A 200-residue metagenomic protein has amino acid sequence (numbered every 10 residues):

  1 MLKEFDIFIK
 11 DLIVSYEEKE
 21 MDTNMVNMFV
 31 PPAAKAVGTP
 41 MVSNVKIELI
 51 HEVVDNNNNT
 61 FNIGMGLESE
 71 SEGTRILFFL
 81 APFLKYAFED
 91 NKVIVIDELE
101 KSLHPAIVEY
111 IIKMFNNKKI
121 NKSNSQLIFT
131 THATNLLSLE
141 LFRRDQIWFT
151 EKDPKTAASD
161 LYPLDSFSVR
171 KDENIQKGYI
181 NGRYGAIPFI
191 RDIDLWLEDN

Functional and structural regions predicted by a protein language model:
M1-A81, E89, G185-A186, W196-N200: Phosphate-coordinating catalytic segments in nucleotide- and nucleic-acid-processing enzymes
E52-F189: Switch/communication elements of ASCE P-loop NTPase nucleotide-binding domains
I193: Short HxH-centered metal-ligating active-site micro-motif
